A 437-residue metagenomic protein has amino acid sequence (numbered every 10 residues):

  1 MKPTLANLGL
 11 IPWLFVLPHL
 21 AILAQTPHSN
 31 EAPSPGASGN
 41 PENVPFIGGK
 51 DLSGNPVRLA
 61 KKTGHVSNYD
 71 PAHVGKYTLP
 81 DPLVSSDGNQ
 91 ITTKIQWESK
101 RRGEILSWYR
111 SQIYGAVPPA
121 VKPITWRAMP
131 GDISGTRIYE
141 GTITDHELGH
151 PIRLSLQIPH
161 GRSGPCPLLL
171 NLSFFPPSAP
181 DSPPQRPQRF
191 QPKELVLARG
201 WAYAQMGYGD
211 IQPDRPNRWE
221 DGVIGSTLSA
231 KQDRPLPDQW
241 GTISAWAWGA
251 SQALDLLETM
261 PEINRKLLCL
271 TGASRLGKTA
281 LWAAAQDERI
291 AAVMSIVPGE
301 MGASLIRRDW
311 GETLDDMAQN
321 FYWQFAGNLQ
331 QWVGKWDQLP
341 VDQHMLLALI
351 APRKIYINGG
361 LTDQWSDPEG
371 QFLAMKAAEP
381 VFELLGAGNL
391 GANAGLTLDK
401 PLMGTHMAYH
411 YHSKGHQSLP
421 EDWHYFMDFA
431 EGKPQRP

Functional and structural regions predicted by a protein language model:
G9-A21: Bacterial N-terminal signal peptides
T26-Y114: N-terminal pre-domain segments of enzymes
L79-H160: Non-catalytic accessory segments flanking enzyme active sites
P165, N171-T259, G299-R308: Cap/lid segment of the alpha/beta-hydrolase catalytic domain
P176, P180-S182, Q252-E312, K335: Primarily recognizes the serine-hydrolase "nucleophile elbow" in alpha/beta-hydrolase and SGNH/GDSL folds
S295-L346, Q371-A394: Mobile cap/lid helix-loop segments that gate and shape the active-site cleft of serine hydrolases
A351-S366, H412-S413: Conserved strand-to-loop "acid loop" that flanks and positions the catalytic carboxylate
K376-P437: C-terminal catalytic histidine-bearing segment of alpha/beta-hydrolase fold enzymes
